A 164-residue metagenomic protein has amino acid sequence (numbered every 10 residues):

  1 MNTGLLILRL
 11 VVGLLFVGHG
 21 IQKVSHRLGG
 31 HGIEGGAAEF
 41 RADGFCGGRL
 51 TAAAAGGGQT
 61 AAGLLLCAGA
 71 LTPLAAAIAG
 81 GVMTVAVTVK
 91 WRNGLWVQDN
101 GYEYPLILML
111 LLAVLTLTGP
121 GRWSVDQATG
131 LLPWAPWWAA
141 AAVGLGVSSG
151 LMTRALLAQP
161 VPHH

Functional and structural regions predicted by a protein language model:
M1-L28, R49, L71-H164: Extended, low-polarity transmembrane helix blocks
H26-A54: Membrane-interface interhelical connector segments
A37, A61-L64, I78-G81: A general structural signal for well-ordered alpha-helical packing
T51-A54, G58, I78: Physicochemical signature of membrane-embedded alpha-helices that form the seven-helix bundle of GPCRs, emphasizing
G57-L66, K90: Hydrophobic, membrane-inserted alpha-helices
